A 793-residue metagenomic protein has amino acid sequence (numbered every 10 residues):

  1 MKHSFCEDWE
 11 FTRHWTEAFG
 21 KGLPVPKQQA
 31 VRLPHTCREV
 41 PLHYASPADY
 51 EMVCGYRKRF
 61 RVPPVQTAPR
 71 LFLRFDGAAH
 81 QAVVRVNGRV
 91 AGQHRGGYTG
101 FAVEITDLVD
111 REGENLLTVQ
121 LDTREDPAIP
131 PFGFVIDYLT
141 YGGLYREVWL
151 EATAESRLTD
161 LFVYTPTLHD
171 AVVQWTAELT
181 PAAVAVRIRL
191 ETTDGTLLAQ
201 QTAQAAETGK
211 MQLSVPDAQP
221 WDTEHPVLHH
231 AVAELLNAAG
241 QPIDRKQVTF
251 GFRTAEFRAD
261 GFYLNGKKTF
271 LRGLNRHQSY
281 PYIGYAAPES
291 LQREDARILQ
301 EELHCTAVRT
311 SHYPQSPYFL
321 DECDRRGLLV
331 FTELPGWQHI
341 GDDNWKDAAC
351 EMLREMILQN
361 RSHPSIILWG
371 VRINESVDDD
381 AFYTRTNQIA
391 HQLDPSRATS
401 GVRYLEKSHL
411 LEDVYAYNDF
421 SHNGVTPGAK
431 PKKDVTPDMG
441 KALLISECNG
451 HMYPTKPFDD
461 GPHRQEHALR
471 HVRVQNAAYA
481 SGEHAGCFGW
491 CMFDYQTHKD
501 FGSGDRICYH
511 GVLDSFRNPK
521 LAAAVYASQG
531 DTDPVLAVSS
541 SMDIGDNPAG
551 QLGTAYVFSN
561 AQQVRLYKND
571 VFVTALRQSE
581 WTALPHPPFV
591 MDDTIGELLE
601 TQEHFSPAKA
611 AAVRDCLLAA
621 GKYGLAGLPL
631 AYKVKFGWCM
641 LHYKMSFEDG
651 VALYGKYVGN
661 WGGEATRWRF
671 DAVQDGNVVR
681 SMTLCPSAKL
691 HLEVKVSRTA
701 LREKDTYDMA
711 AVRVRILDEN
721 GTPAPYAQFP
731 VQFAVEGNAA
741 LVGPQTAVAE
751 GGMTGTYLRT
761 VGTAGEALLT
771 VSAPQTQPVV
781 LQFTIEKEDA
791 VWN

Functional and structural regions predicted by a protein language model:
M1-P41, Q120, T193, A468 (+4 more regions): Accessory carbohydrate-binding/adhesion or oligomerization-edge regions at the termini of glycan-active proteins
H3-T16, P47, E51-L158, A182 (+5 more regions): Accessory beta-strand-rich segments of carbohydrate-active enzymes
C37-V62, T67-F75, A79-V86, G92 (+8 more regions): Active-site-adjacent substrate/metal-binding segments within catalytic domains of carbohydrate-active enzymes
D110-E114, E178-E256: Extended acidic/polar, glycine-enriched regions that form or flank non-catalytic beta-rich accessory modules
A177, A233-E234, A555-S559, D708-P725 (+1 more regions): Beta-strand-rich structural segments
R297-E301, A307-G553, D570, A575 (+1 more regions): Substrate-binding/catalytic cleft of secreted carbohydrate-active enzymes, primarily glycoside hydrolases
A477-K704, L717-E719, A724-F729: Carbohydrate-binding surfaces of carbohydrate-active enzymes
L584-T594, G737-G751: Low-complexity "stalk/linker" and mucin-like segments enriched in Ser/Thr/Pro/Ala/Gly
